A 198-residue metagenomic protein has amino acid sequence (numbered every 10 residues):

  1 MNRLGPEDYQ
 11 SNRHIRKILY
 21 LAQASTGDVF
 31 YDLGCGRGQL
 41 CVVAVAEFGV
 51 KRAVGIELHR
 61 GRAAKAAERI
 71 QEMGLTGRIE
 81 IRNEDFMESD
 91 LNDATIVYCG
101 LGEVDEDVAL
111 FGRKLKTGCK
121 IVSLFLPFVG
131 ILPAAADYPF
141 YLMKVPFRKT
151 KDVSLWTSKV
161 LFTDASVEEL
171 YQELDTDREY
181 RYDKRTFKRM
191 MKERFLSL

Functional and structural regions predicted by a protein language model:
M1-T26: S-adenosyl-L-methionine
G27-G36: Conserved class I S-adenosyl-L-methionine
G38-V42: Glycine-rich SAM-binding Motif I of class I
R52-E57: Conserved SAM-binding motif I beta-strand of class I
A66-A67: Conserved SAM-binding loop
V104-T157: C-terminal substrate-binding/active-site "lid" region of AdoMet-derived donor-dependent transferases
D164-E179, L198: Primarily EF-hand calcium-binding motifs
Y182-L196: Amphipathic regulatory helices of Ca2+-sensor modules
